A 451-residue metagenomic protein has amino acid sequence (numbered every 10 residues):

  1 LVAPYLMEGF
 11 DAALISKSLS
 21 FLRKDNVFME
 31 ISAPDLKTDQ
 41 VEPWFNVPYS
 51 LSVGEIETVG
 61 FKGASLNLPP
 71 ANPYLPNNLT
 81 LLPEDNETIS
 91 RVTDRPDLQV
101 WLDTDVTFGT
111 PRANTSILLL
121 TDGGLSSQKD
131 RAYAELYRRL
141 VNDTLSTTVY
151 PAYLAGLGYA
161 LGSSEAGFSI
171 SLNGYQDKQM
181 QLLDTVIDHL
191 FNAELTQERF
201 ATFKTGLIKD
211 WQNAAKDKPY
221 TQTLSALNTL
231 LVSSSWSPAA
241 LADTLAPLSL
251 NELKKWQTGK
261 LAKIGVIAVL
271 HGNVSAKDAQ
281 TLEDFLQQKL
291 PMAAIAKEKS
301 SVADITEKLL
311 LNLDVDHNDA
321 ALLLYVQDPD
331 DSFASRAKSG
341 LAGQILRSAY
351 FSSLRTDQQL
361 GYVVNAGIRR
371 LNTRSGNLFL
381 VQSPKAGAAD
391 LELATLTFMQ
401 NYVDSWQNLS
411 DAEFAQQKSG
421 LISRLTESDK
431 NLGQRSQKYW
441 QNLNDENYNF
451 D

Functional and structural regions predicted by a protein language model:
L1, K129-D130, T148, A166-W211 (+3 more regions): M16/insulysin-pitrilysin zinc metalloprotease superfamily fold
L1-A3, A33-D35, P43-L136, A293-A349 (+1 more regions): His/Glu-based metal-binding/catalytic segments typifying zinc-dependent metallopeptidases
L1-F10, F21, A214-K263, E283 (+2 more regions): Scaffold signal of the M16-like zinc-metallopeptidase fold and its non-catalytic homologs
L1-I31, K37: Hard-cation-handling environments
K24-N26, R95-D97, T110-S116, Y133 (+12 more regions): Extracytoplasmic
M29, E135, I170, V186 (+8 more regions): Buried hydrophobic packing residues in well-ordered domains
N142-L161, S169, L323-Q327, G343-S383: A structural supersecondary motif
L282-I295: Glycine-centered hinge/linker elements that transmit conformational signals in sensory and ligand-binding systems
